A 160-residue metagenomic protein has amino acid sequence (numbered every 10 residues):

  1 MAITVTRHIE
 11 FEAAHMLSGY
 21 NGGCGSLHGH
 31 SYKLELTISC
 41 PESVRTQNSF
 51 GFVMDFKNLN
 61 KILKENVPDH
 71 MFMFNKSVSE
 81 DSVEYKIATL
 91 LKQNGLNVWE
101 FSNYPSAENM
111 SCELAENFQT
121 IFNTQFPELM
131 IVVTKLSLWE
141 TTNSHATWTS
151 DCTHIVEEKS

Functional and structural regions predicted by a protein language model:
M1-S160: Charge-rich, low-complexity N-terminal segments
